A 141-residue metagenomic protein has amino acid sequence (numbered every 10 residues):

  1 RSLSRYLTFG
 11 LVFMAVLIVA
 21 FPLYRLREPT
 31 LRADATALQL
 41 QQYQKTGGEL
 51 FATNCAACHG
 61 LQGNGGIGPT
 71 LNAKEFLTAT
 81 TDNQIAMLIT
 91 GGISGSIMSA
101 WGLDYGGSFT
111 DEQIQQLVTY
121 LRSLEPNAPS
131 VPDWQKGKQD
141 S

Functional and structural regions predicted by a protein language model:
R1-F13: N-terminal Sec-pathway targeting helices
R1-S4, T30-A37, S96-S141: Flexible coil segments in periplasmic/lumen-exposed cytochrome c-class electron-transfer proteins
L17-Y43, A56, L61-F76: His/Cys-centered metal/cofactor-coordination and adjacent catalytic loops
Q41, K45, N83, E112-Q115: Generic alpha-helical secondary structure signal
G47-N54: Mature N-terminal segment immediately following signal peptide/propeptide cleavage in secreted/periplasmic
G48, G60, N64-G91, A100 (+2 more regions): Gly/Gly-Pro-rich "capping" loops immediately C-terminal to redox-active cysteine motifs in periplasmic/lumenal
T53, P69, S96: Glycine-centered loop/turn positions within well-structured domains that cap or flank conserved ligand/cofactor-binding
N54-C55, H59-Q62, G92-I93, L121-A128: Sec/Tat-exported extracytoplasmic proteins
